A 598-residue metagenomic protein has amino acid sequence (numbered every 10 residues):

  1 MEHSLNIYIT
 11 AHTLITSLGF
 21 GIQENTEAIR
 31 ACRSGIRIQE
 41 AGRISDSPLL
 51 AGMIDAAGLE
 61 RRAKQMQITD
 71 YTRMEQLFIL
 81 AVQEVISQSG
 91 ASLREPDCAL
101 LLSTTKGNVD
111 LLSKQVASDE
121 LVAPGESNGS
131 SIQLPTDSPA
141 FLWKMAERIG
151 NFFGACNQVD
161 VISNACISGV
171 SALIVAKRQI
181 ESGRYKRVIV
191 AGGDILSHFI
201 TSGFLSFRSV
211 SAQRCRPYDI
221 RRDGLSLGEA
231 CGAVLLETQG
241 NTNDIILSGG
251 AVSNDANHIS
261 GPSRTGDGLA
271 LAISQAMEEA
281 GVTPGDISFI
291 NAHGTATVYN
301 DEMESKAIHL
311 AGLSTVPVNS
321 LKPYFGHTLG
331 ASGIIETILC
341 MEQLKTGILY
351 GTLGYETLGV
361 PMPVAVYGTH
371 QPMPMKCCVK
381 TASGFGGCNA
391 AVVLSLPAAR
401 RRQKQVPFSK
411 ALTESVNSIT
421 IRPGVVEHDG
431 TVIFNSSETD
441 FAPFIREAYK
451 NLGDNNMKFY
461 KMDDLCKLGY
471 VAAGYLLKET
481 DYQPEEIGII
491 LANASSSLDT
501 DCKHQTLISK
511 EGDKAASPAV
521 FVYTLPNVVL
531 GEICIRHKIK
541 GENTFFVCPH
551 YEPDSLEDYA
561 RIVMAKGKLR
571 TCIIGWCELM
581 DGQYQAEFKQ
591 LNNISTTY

Functional and structural regions predicted by a protein language model:
M1-V159, R178-E181, S197, G203-S226 (+2 more regions): Conserved "HGTGT" condensation-loop signature of ketosynthase/thiolase-family condensing enzymes that catalyze
G169: Short conserved active-site loop signatures built around small residues
A172: Active-site histidine-anchored catalytic micro-motif
V175: Internal active-site segments that recognize and position negatively charged phosphoryl groups and nucleotide moieties
D194: Glycine-/small-residue-rich beta->alpha transition segments that form the dinucleotide
